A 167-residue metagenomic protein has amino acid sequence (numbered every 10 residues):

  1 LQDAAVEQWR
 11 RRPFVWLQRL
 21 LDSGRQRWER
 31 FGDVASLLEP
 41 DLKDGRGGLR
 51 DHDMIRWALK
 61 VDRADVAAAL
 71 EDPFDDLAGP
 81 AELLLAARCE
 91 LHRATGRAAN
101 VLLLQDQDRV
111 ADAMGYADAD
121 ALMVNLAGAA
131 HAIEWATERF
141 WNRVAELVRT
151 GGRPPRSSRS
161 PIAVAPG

Functional and structural regions predicted by a protein language model:
L1-G167: A nucleotide- and high-energy phosphate-metabolite-utilizing enzyme signature
